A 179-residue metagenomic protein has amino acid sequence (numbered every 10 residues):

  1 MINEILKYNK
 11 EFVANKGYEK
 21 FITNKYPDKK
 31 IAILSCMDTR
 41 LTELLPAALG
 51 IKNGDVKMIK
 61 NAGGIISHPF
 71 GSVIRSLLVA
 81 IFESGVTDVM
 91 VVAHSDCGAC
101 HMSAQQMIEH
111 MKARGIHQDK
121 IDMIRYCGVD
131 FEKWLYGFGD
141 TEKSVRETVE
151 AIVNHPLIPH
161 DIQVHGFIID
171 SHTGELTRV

Functional and structural regions predicted by a protein language model:
M1-K29, G64-G71, S84, A99-V179: Divalent-metal-activated hydrolytic enzyme cores
N15, E19-I74: Conserved beta-strand-loop surface patch within small alpha/beta domains used for substrate/adaptor or ligand engagement
L34-C36, K60, V92-H94, F167-D170: Short beta-strand segments
M37-R40, S95-A99: Gly/Ser/Thr-rich loops at beta-strand to alpha-helix junctions that form or flank small-molecule/cofactor-binding
I74-I81: Short secondary-structure capping micro-motifs at structural edges
F82-H94: Ordered, amphipathic secondary-structure segments that act as subunit-interaction surfaces in large macromolecular
